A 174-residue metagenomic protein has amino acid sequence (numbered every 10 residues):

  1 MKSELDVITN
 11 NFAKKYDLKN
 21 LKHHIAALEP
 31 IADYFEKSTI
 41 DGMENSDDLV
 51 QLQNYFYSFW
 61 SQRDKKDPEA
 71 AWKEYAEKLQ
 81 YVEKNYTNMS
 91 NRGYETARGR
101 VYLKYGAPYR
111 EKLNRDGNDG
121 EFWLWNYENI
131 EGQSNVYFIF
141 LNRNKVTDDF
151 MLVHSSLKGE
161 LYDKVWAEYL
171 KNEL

Functional and structural regions predicted by a protein language model:
S3-L174: Residues within mature, well-folded domains
